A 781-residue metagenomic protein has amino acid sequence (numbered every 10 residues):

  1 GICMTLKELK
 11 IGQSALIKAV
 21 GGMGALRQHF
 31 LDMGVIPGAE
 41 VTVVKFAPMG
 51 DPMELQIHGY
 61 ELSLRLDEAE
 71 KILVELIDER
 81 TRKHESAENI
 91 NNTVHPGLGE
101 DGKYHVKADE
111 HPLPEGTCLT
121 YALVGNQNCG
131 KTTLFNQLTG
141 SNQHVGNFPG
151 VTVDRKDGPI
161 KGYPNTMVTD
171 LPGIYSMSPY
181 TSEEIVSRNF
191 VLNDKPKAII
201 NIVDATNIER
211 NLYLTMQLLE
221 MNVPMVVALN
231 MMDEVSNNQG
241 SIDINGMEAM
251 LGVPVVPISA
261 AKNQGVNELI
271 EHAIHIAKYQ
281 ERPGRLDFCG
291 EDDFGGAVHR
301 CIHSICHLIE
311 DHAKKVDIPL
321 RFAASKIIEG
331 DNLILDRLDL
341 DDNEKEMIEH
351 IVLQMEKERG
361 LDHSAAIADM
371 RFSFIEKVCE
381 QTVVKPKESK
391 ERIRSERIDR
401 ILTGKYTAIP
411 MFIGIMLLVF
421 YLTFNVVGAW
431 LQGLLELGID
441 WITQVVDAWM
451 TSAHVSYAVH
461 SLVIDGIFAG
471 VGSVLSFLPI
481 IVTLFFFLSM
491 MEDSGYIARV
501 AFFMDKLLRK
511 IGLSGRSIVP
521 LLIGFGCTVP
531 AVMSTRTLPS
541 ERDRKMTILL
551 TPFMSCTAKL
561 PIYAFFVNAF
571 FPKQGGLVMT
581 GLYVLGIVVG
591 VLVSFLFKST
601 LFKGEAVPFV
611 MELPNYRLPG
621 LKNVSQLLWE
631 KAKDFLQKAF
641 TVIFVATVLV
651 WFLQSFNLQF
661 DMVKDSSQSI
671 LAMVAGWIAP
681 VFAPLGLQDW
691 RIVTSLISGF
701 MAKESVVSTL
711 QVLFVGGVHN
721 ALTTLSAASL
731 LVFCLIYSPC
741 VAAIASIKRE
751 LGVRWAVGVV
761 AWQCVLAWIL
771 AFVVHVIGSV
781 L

Functional and structural regions predicted by a protein language model:
V94-S176: Conserved G1/Walker A P-loop phosphate-binding module
Y163, R188-V255, I562: Conserved C-terminal guanine-recognition region of P-loop GTPase G domains, centered on the G4
V226, S236-P386: Alpha-helical transmembrane helix bundles of large polytopic membrane transport and channel proteins
A365-D369, K385, V426-I467, I511 (+2 more regions): Extended, low-charge hydrophobic alpha-helical regions
L402-F502: Core alpha-helical transmembrane segments of integral membrane proteins
M411-L422, L484-S489, V567-A569, L582-L596 (+3 more regions): Hydrophobic core segments of alpha-helical transmembrane domains in multi-pass membrane transport and ion-translocation
L437, W441-V445, A498-T528, K603-L627 (+1 more regions): Juxtamembrane inter-helical linkers in multi-pass membrane proteins
F553, T557-T580, A742-G752, A771-L781: Transmembrane helix-loop junctions at the membrane interface of multipass transporters and ion channels
